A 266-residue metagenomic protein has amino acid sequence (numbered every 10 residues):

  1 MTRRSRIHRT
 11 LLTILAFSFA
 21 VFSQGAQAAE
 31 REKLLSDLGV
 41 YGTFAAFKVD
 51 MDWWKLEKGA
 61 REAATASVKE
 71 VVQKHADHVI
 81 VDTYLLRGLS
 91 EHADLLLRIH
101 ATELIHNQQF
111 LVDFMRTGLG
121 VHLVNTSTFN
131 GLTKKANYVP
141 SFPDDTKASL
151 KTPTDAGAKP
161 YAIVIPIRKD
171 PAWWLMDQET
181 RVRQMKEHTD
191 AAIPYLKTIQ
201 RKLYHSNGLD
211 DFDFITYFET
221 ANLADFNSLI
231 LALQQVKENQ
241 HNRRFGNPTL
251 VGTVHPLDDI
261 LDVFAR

Functional and structural regions predicted by a protein language model:
T2-L12: Bacterial N-terminal signal peptides that target proteins for export
L12-F22: Bacterial N-terminal signal peptides
F22-A28: Sec/Tat signal peptide C-region and signal peptidase I cleavage site
A28-A76, L104-N107, T128-P194, N207-D211 (+2 more regions): Short S/T/G/P-rich N-terminal loop/turn motif that feeds into the first structured element of a domain
R31-E32, V81-R87, F114-R116, K151-P153 (+1 more regions): Catalytic micro-motifs at enzyme active sites that drive phosphoryl/nucleotidyl and oxygen chemistry
A64-A66, H78-L96, K197-K202, F212 (+3 more regions): A cross-kingdom feature marking solvent-exposed beta-strand/loop segments within repeated, beta-rich binding/scaffold
F114-H122, Q234-N242: A common structural junction motif
